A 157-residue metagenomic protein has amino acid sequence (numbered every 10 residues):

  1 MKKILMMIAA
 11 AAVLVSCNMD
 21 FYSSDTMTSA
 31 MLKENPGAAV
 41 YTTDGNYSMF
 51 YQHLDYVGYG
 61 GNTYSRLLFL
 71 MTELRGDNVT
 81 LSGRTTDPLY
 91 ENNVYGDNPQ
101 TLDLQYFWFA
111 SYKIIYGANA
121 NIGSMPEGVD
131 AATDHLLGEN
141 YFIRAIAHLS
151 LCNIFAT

Functional and structural regions predicted by a protein language model:
K2-M7: Sec-dependent signal peptide recognition, specifically the positively charged N-region followed immediately by
C17-L68: Membrane-proximal, proline-rich intrinsically disordered regions
Y64-T72, F142-I143: Acidic helix-start/capping segments at beta-turn-to-alpha-helix junctions
L74, N78-V79: Long, charged low-complexity segments
G83-F155: Conserved, well-structured interaction surfaces
